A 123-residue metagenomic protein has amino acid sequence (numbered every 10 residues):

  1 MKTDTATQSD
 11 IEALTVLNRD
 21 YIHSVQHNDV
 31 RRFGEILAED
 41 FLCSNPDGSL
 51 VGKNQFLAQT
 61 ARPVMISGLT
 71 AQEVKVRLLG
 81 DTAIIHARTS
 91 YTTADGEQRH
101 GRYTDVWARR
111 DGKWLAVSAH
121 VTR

Functional and structural regions predicted by a protein language model:
K2-E35, D40-R123: A beta-strand edge to alpha-helix "cap/lid" segment located at domain peripheries
